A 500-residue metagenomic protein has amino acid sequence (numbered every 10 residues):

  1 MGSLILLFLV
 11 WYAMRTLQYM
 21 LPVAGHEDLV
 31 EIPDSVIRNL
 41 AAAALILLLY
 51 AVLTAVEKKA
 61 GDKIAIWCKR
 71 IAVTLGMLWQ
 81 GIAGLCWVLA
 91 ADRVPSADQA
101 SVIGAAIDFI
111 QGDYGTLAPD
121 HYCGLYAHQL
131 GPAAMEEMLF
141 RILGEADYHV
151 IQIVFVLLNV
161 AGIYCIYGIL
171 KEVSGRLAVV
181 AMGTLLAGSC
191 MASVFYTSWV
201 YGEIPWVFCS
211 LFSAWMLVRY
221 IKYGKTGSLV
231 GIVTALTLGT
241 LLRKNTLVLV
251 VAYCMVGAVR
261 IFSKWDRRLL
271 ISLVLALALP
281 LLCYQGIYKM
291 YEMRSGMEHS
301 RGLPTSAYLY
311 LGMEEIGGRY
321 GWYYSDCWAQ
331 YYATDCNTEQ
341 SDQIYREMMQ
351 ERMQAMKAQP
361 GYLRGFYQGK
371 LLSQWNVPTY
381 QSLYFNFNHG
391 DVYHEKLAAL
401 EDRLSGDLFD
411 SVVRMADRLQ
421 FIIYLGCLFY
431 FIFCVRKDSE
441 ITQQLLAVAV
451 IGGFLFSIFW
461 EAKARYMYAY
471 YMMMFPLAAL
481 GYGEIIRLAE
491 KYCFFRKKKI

Functional and structural regions predicted by a protein language model:
M1-L85, L269-L277, C493, I500: Start-transfer (signal-anchor) and selected internal transmembrane alpha helices of multi-pass inner/ER membrane
L29-A43, H149-V150, G369-A447: Membrane-interface anchor segments at the N-terminal boundary of transmembrane helices in multi-pass membrane enzymes
A90-I107, Q111-A146, I344-Y345: Extracytoplasmic catalytic/substrate-binding loops of multi-pass membrane glycan-assembly enzymes
Y126, L130, A134, I142-A161 (+1 more regions): Loop-to-helix entry region of an early transmembrane alpha helix in multi-pass inner-membrane enzymes
I153-S174, F212, G426-Y430: Transmembrane-helix motifs of polytopic, lipid-linked glycan transferases
I166-S189, I441-Q444: Transmembrane-helix signature of polytopic, membrane-embedded enzymes that assemble or transfer cell-envelope glycans
A192-W206: Short acidic/glycine- and proline-prone juxtamembrane loop motifs at membrane-interface regions of multi-pass membrane
K289-H394: Membrane-proximal stem/loop segments at transmembrane-domain junctions that anchor or position
